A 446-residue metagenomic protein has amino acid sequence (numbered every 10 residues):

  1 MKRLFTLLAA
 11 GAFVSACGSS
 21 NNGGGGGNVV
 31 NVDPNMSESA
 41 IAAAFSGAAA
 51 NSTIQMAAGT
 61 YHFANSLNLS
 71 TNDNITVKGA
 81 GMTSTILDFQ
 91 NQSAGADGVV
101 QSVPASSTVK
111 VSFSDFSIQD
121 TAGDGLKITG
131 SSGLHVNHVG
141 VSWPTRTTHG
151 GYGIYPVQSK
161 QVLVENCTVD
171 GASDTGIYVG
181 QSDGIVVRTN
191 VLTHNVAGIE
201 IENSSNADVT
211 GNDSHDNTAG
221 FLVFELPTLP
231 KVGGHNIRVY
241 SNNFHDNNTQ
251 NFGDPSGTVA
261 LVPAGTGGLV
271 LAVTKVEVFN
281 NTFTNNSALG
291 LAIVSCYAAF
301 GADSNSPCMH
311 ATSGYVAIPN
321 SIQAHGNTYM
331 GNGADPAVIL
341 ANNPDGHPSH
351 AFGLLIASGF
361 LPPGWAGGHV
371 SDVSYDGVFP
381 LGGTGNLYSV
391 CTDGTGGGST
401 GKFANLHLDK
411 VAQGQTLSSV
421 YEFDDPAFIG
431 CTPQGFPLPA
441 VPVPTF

Functional and structural regions predicted by a protein language model:
F5-N31: Bacterial Sec-dependent N-terminal signal peptides
G26-S39, N74-A122, P144-T145: Right-handed parallel beta-helix/beta-spiral solenoid domain characteristic of secreted/periplasmic
V30-V32, A44-F63, I75-G81: Glycine-rich repeat segments that build the extracellular carbohydrate-interaction surface of secreted and virion
I41-G47, H62-T71, V77, K127-G130 (+2 more regions): Short, T/G/N/S-enriched strand-turn elements that build extracellular solenoid repeat scaffolds
G59-Y61, N72, A80-M82, Q92 (+6 more regions): Solvent-exposed coil/turn segments that connect beta secondary-structure elements in extracytoplasmic/periplasmic
A64, F89-P104, D120-K127, T147-P156 (+6 more regions): Extracellular beta-strand/beta-solenoid scaffold signature
K78-T83, V109-D120, S132-T145, K160-T175 (+6 more regions): Right-handed parallel beta-helix
A299, D303, P307, T312-A317 (+1 more regions): Acidic, glycine- and Ser/Thr-rich low-complexity intrinsically disordered tracts in extracellular/secreted proteins
